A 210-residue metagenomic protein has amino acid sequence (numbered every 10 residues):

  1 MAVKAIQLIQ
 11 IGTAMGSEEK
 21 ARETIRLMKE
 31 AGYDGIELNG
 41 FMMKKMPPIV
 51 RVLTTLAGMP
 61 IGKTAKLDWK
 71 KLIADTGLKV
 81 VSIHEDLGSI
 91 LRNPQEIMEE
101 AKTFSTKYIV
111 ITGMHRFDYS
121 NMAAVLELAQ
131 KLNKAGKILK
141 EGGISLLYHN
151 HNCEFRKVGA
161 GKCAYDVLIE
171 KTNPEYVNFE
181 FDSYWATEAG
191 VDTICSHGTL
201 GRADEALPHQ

Functional and structural regions predicted by a protein language model:
M1-Y108, N178: N-terminal pre-domain/capping segments
Q7-G12, N39-M43, E85-G88, M114-R116 (+4 more regions): Active-site beta-loop-alpha junctions enriched in small/polar residues
S17, I25, N121-M122, N173: Intrinsic-disorder/low-complexity, polar/charged segments
E18-E19, R92-E96, A123, G159-C163 (+1 more regions): Generic recognition of short, well-ordered alpha-helical segments
E23-L27, T64-D75, Q95-T103, E127-E141 (+3 more regions): Alpha-helical scaffolding segments of alpha/beta enzyme cores, especially the outer helices of TIM-barrel or partial
I36, L139-Q210: Acidic/histidine-rich catalytic cores of soluble enzymes
F104-A123, G142-E154: Active-site groove signature of glycoside hydrolases
Y119-L132, G159: Active-site cleft segment of glycoside hydrolase catalytic domains centered on the general acid/base Glu
